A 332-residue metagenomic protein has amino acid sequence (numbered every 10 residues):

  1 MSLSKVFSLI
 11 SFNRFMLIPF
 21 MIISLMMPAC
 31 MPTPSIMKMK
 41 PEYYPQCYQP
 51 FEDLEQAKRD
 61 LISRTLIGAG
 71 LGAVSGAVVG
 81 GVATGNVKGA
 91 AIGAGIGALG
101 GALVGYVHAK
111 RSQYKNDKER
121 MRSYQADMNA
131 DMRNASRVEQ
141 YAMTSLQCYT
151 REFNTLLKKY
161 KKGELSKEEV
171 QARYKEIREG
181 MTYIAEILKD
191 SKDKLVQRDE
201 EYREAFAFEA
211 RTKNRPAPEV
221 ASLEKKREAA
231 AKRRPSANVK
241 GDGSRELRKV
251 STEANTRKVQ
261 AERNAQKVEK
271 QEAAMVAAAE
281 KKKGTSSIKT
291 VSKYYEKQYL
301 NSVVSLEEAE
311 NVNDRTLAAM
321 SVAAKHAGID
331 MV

Functional and structural regions predicted by a protein language model:
L3-L17: Bacterial N-terminal signal peptides that target proteins for export
L9, M31-T65, Y106-V332: Helix-termini ("caps") and immediately adjacent flexible loops/tails, especially at membrane-solvent interfaces
L25-A29: C-terminal motif of bacterial Sec signal peptides marking the signal peptidase cleavage site
L54-K115: Short, low-complexity, glycine-enriched hydrophobic/amphipathic alpha-helices that associate with lipid bilayers
